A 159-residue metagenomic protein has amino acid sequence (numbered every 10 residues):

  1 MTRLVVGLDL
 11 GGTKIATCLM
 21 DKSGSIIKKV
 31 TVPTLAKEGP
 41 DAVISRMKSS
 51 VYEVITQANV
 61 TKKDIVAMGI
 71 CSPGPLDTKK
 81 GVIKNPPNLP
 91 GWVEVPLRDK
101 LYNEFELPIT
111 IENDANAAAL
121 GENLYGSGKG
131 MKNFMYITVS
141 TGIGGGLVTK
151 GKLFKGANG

Functional and structural regions predicted by a protein language model:
R3, I15, C71-S72, G142-I143: Short loop/turn microsegments at loop-to-beta-strand junctions
R3-D9, I65-G69, F134-T138: Short glycine-aspartate micro-motif
R3-S45, S49, V82-I83, L153 (+1 more regions): Short glycine-rich, Thr/Ser-proximal phosphate-binding strand/loop in the N-terminal lobe of ATP-dependent enzymes
D9-G11, D21, D77, D114-N116 (+1 more regions): Acidic active-site catalytic centers that drive phospho-/nucleotidyl reactions and related ester hydrolyses
P40-K48, Y52, T56, D64-M68 (+1 more regions): Glycine-rich phosphate-binding loop and adjoining helix at the ATP-binding site of ATP-dependent phosphoryl-transfer
K129-G159: Glycine-rich phosphate-binding loop of actin/hexokinase-like ATP-binding domains
